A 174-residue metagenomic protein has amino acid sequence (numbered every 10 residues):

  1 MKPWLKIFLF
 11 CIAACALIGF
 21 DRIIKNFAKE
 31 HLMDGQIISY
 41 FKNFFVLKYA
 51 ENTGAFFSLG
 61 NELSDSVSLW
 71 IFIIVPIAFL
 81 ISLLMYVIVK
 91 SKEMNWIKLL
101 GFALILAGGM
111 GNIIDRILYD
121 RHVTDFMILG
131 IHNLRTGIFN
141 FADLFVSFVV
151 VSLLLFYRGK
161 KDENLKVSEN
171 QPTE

Functional and structural regions predicted by a protein language model:
M1-E174: Alpha-helical transmembrane bundles and membrane-interface segments of multipass inner-membrane proteins
